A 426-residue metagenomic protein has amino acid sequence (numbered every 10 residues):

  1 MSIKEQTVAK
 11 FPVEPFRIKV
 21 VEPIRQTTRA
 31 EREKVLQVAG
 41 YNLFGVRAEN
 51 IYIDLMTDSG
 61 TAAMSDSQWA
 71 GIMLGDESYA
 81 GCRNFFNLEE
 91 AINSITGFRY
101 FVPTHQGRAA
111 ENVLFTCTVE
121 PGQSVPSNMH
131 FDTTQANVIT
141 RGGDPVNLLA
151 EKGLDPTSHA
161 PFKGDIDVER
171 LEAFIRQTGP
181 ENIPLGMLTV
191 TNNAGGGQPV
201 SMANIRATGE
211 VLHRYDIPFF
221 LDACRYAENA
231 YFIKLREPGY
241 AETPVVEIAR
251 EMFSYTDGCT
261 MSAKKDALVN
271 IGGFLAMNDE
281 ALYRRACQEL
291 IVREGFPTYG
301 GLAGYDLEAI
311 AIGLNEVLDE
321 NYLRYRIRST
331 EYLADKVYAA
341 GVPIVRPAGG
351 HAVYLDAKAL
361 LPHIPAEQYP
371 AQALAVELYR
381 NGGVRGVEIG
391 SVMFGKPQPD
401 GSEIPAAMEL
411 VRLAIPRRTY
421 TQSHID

Functional and structural regions predicted by a protein language model:
S2-Y41, G45-M64, Q68, E77-F101 (+2 more regions): Conserved PLP-enzyme active-site core in the AAT-like
G75, T260, R412-P416: Short glycine-rich or small-residue beta-strand-to-loop segments that form or flank ligand, phosphate, metal/Fe-S
E169, I291-G295, V384-Q398: Conserved alpha/beta core surface patches that mediate binding of polyanionic ligands
R284, P362-P370, R418-I425: Short, conserved charged micro-motifs
C287-L290, L307-E316, H351-L360, A406-R412: Short acidic (Asp/Glu) and glycine-rich catalytic loops that position anionic groups and cofactors
V317, M393-D426: PLP-dependent enzyme catalytic core of the Aspartate aminotransferase-like
T330-E331, V345-A357: Conserved glycine-rich beta-strand-loop-beta hairpin in the small C-terminal domain of fold type I
K358-R385, P399-A406: Active-site loop ensemble at the mouth of alpha/beta enzyme cores that anchors a bound cofactor
